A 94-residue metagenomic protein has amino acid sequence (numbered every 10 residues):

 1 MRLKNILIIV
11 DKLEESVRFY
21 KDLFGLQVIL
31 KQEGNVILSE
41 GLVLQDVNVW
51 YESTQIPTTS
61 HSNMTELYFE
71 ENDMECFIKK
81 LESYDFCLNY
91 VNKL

Functional and structural regions predicted by a protein language model:
M1-E15, T65-L67: N-terminal beta-strand motif that seeds the catalytic metal site of vicinal oxygen chelate
K4, F24-G25, Q32-G34, T65: Residue-level marker for the onset of beta-strands and adjacent loop->beta junctions in well-ordered domains
I8, I29, V91-L94: Short beta-strand-to-loop elements that line the ligand-binding cleft of bilobed periplasmic-binding protein-like
D11-K12, G41-L42, N48, E71-M74: Short loop segments at secondary-structure junctions
L13, T65-L94: Vicinal oxygen chelate
S16-K21, L81: Conserved active-site tyrosine of GNAT-family acetyltransferases
D22-I29, D85-C87: Conserved acetyl-CoA-binding loop of GNAT-fold acetyltransferases
Q27-H61: Conserved short beta-strand elements that form part of the metal-binding/catalytic scaffold of enzyme active sites
